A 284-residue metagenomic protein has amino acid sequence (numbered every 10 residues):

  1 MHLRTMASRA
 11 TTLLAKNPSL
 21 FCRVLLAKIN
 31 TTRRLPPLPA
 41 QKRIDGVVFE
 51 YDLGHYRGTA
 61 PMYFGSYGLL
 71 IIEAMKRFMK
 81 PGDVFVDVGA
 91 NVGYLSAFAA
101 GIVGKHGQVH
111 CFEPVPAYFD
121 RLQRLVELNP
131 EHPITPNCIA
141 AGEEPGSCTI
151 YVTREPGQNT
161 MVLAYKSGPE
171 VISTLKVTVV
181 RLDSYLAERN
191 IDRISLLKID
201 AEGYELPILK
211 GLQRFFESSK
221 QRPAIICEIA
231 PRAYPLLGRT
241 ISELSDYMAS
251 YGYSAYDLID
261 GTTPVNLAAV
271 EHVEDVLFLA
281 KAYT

Functional and structural regions predicted by a protein language model:
M1-T284: Phosphate/nucleotide-binding beta-alpha loop and adjacent structural elements of enzyme active sites
